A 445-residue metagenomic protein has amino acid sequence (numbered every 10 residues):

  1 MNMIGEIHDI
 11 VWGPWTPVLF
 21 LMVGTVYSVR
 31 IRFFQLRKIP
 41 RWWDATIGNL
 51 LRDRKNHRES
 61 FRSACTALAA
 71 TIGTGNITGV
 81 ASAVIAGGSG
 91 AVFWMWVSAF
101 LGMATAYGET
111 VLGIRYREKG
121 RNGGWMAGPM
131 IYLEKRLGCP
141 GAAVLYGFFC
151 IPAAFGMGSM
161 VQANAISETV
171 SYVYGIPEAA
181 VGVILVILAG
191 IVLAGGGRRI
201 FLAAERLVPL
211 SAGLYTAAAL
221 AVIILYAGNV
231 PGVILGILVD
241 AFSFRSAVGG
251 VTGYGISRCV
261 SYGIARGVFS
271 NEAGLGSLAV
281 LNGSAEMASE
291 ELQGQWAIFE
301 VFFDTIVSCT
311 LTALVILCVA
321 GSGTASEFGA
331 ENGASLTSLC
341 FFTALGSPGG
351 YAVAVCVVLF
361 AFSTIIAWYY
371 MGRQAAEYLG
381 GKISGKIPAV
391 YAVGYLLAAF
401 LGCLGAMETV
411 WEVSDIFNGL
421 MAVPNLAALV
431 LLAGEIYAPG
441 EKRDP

Functional and structural regions predicted by a protein language model:
M1-T74, V84-A91, G102, F400 (+1 more regions): N-terminal alpha-helical transmembrane segments of multi-pass membrane transport and channel/translocase proteins
L19-V26, R30-W43, N164-V170, P177-L238 (+2 more regions): Membrane-interface loop-to-helix entry segments
V26-S28, S98-G123, P129-N164, E168-L193 (+2 more regions): Helix-loop-helix module between adjacent transmembrane segments
F33-E59, S82-V92, A104-L137, T324-A344 (+2 more regions): Flexible loop linkers connecting adjacent transmembrane helices in multi-pass alpha-helical membrane transporters
R54-A86, L112-R115, R121-M130, E134-R136 (+2 more regions): Alpha-helical membrane segments and immediately flanking helix-loop junctions that form or couple to the substrate/ion
L101-E109, V183-G197, V208-G228, S261 (+3 more regions): Selective recognition of specific alpha-helical transmembrane segments in multi-pass small-molecule
Y107-R117, L220-G236, V248-V251, S284-A285 (+1 more regions): Extracellular/periplasmic helix-exit of transmembrane alpha-helices
L137-C139, A354-F400, A433-P445: C-terminal membrane-solvent junction of multi-pass transporters and transport-like membrane proteins
